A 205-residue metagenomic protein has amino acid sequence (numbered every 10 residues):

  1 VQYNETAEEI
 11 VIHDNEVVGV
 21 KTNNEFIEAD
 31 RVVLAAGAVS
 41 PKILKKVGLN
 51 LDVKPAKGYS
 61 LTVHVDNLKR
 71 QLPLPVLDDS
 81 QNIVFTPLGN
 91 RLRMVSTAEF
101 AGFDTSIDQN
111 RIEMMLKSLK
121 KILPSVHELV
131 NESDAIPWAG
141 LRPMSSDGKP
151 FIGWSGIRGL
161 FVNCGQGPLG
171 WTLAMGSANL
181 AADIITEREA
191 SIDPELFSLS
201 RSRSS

Functional and structural regions predicted by a protein language model:
V1-E8: A conserved beta-strand/loop element that lines the FAD pocket in flavoprotein oxidoreductases
Q2, V33, F161-N163: Hydrophobic/aromatic beta-strand patches that form the interior of the parallel beta-sheet core in alpha/beta enzyme
E8-V17, F26-R158: Active-site substrate-recognition segment that forms the wall of the catalytic cavity or substrate channel
I12-H13, F151-S205: C-terminal lid/capping helical subdomain adjacent to the catalytic/cofactor pocket in oxidative enzymes
